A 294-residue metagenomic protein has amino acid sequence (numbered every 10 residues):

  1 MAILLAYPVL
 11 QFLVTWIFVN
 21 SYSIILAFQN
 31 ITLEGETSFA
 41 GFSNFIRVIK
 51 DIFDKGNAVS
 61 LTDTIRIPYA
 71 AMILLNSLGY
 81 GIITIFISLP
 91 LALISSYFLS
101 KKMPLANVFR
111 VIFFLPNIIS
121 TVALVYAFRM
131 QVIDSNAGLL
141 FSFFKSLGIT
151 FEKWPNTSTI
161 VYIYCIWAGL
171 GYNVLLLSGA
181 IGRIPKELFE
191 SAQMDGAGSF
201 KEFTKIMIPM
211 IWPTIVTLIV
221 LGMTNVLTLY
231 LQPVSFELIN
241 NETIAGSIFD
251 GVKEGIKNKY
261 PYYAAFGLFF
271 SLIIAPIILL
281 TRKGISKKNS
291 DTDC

Functional and structural regions predicted by a protein language model:
M1-C294: A structural signal for multi-pass alpha-helical bundles of membrane permease subunits that mediate small-molecule
